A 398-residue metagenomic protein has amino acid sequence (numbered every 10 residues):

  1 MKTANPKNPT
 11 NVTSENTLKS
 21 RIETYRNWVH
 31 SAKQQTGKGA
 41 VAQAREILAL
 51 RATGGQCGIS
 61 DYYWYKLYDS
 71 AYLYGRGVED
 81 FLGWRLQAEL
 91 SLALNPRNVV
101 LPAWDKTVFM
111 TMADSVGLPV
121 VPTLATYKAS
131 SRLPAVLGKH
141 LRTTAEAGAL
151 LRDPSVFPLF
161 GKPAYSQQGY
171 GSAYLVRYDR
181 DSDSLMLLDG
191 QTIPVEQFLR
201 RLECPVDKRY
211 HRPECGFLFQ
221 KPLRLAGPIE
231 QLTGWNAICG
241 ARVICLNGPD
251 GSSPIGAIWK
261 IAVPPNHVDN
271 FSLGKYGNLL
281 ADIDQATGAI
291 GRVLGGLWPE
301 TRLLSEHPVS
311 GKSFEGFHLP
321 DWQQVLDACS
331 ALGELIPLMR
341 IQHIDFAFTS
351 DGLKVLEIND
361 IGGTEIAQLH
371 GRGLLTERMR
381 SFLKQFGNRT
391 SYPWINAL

Functional and structural regions predicted by a protein language model:
M1-A32: Intrinsically disordered, low-structural-confidence terminal and linker regions
R21-S155, S166-Q167, C329: Conserved N-proximal alpha/beta basic substrate-recognition cap immediately N-terminal to, or forming the N-lobe
K106-P228, L232-A241: Active-site nucleotide/adenylate-binding loops and adjacent lid/helix of ATP-dependent enzymes
S130, Y165-Q167, R224-L225, D250 (+2 more regions): Short, solvent-exposed loop/turn segments at secondary-structure junctions
L159, S253, K354-E357: Protein kinase-like catalytic core scaffold
Q167, R177-S182, N247-G251, Q285-T287 (+2 more regions): Short acidic-glycine loop/turn motifs at beta-strand connectors
Q191-K208, Q231-D327: ATP-dependent carboxylate/phosphate-activation module, predominantly the ATP-grasp catalytic core and closely related
P299-S330, E334-I341, F348-L398: C-terminal active-site "lid" helix and adjoining low-complexity regulatory extension at the edge of ATP-using catalytic
